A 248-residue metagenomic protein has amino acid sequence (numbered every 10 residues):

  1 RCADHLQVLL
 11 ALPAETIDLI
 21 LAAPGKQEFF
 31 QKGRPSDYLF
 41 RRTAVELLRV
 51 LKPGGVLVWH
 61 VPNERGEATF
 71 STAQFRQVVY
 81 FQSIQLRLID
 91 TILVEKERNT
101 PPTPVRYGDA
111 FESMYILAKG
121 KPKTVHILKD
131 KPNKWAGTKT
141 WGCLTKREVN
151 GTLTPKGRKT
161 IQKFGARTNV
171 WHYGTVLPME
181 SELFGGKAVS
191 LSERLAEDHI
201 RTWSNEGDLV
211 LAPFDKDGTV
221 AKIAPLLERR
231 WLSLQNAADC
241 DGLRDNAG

Functional and structural regions predicted by a protein language model:
R1-G242: Core catalytic lobe of class I
A247-G248: Conserved phosphoryl-transfer catalytic core
